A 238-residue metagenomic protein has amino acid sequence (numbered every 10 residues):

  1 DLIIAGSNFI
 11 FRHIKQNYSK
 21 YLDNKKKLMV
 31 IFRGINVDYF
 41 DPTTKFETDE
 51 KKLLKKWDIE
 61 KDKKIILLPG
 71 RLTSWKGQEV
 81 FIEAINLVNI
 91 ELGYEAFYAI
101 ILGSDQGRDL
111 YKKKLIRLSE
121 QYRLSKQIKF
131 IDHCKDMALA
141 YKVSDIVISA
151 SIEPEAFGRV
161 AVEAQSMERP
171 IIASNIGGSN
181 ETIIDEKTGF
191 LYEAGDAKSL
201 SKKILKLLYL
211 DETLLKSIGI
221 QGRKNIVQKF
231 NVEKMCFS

Functional and structural regions predicted by a protein language model:
L2-V30, I35-F40: A short, active-site helix/loop in glycosyltransferases that binds the activated sugar's phosphate group
I35, P69, Y98-K113: Glycosyltransferase donor-sugar binding loop
D41-I59, L115-I116: A short helix/loop element that forms part of the nucleotide-sugar donor recognition site in Leloir-type
K55, S199, T213-K229, M235-F237: A short, well-ordered alpha-helix in the C-terminal region of glycosyltransferases
K64-I90, K113, K198: A conserved mid-protein helix/loop that constitutes part of the nucleotide-sugar donor-binding site
G107-K112, L124-C134, A140, F190-L191: Active-site donor-binding acidic/aromatic loop of nucleotide-activated sugar and phosphosugar transferases involved
P170-A173, I183: Short hydrophobic beta-strand element within catalytic cores of glycosyltransferases and related nucleotide-activated
D185-E186, F190-A197, K206-E212: Conserved acidic donor-binding segment of nucleotide-sugar-dependent glycosyltransferases
